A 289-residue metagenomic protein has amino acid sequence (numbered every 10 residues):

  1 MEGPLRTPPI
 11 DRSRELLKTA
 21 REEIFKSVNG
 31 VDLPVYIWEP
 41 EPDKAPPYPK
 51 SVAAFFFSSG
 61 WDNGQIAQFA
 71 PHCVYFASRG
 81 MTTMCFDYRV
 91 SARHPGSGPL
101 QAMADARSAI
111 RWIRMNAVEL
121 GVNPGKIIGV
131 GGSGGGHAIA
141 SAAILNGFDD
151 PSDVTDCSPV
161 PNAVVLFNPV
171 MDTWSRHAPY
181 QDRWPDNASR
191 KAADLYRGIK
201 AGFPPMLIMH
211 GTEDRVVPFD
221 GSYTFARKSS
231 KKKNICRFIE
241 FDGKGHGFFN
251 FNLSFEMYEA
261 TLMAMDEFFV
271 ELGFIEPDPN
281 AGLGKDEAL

Functional and structural regions predicted by a protein language model:
M1-Y48: N-terminal cap/lid segment of alpha/beta-hydrolase-fold proteins
Y36, G96, F219, Y223-L289: C-terminal catalytic histidine-bearing segment of alpha/beta-hydrolase fold enzymes
K44-K50, F56-G96, H137, R215-V216: Short substrate-entry loop that stabilizes the transition state in hydrolases
F56-S59, I113, H210: The conserved beta1-alpha1 loop
G64-C73, M84-P124, N252-E259: Catalytic nucleophile-loop/oxyanion-hole region of alpha/beta-hydrolase and closely related hydrolase-like folds
S108-R183, R190-K191, L195: Primarily recognizes the serine-hydrolase "nucleophile elbow" in alpha/beta-hydrolase and SGNH/GDSL folds
T173, E213-V217: Acidic catalytic loop of the alpha/beta-hydrolase fold
G202, I208-H210, D214: Short beta-strand/loop motif that positions the catalytic acidic residue of the alpha/beta-hydrolase fold
